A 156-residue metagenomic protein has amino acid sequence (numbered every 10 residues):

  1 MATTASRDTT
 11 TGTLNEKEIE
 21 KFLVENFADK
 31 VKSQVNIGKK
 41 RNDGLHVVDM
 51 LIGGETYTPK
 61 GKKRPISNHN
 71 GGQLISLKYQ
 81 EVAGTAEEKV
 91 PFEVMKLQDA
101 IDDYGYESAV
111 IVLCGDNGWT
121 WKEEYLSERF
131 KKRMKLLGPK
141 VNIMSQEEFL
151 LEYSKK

Functional and structural regions predicted by a protein language model:
M1-N42: Acidic-basic catalytic patches of nuclease active cores, encompassing PD-(D/E)XK and other metal-cofactor nuclease
E16-K17, L45, V90-V94: Short amphipathic alpha-helical segment that frequently serves as the phosphate-/nucleotide-binding helix
I19-F27, L97-Y104, R133-L137: Hydrophobic, Leu/Ile/Phe/Ala-enriched alpha-helical segments that form helix-helix packing faces
I37, Q80, E147-L150: Short, solvent-exposed coil/turn elements at secondary-structure transition points
N42, I52-G54, L77, F92: Catalytic toxin/effector domains delivered as secreted proteins or via bacterial secretion systems
H46-L74: Active-site beta-strand-loop-beta-strand hairpin of nuclease catalytic cores that positions key catalytic residues
N68-Q73, K78-R129: Catalytic cores of nucleic-acid endonucleases
S108-K156: Domain-level recognition of nuclease-like catalytic cores that cleave nucleotide substrates
